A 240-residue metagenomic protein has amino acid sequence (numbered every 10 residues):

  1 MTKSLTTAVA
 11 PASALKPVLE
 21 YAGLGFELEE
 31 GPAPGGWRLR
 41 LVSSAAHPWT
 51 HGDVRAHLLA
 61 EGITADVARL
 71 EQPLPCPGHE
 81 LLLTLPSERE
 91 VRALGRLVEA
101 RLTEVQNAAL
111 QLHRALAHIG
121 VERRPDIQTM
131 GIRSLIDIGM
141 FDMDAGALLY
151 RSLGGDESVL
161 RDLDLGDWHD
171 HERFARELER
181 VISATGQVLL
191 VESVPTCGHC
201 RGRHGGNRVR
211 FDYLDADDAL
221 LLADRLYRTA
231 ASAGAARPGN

Functional and structural regions predicted by a protein language model:
M1-N240: Positively charged, low-complexity terminal tracts and the immediately adjacent first secondary-structure elements
